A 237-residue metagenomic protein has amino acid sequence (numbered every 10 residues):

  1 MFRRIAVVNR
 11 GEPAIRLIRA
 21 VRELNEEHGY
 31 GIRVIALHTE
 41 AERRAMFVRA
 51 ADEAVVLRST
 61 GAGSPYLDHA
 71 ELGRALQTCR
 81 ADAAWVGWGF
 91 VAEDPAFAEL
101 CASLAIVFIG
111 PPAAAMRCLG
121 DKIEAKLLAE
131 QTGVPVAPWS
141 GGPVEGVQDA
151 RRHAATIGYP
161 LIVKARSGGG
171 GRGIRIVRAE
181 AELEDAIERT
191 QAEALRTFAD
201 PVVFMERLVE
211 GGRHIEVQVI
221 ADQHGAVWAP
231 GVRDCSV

Functional and structural regions predicted by a protein language model:
M1-V237: N-terminal beta-alpha lobe that positions the nucleotide/phosphoryl donor in ATP/NTP-coupled carboxylate activation
